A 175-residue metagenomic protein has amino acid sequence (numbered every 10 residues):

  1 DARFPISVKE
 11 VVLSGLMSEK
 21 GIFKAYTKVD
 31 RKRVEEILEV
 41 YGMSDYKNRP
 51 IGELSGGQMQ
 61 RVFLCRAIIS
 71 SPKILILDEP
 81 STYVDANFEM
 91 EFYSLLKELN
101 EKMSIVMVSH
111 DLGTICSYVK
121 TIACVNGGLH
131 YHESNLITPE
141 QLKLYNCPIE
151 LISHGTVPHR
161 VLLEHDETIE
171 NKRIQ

Functional and structural regions predicted by a protein language model:
L13, K28-Y46: Conserved ABC ATPase "signature" region
P50-L54, Q58: Conserved ABC ATPase signature
L64-C65, F92: Hydrophobic anchor residue at the start of the ABC signature
L75-E79, V84: Catalytic Walker B motif of ABC-type/P-loop ATPase nucleotide-binding domains
E89-E101: Helical segment within the ABC ATPase nucleotide-binding domain
K120-L136: H-loop (His-switch) and adjacent beta-strand-loop-beta switch element of ABC-type ATPase nucleotide-binding domains
L136-Q175: ABC ATPase nucleotide-binding domains
